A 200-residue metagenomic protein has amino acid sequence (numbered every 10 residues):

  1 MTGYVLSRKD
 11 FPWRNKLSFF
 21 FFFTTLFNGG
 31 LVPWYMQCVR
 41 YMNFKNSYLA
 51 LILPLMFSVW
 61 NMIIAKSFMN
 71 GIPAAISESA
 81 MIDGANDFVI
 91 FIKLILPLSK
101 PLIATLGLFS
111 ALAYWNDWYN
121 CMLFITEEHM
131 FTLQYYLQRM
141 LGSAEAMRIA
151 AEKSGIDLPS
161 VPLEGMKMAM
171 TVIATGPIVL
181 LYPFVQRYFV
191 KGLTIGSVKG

Functional and structural regions predicted by a protein language model:
M1-G200: A hydrophobic, multi-pass inner-membrane permease signature
